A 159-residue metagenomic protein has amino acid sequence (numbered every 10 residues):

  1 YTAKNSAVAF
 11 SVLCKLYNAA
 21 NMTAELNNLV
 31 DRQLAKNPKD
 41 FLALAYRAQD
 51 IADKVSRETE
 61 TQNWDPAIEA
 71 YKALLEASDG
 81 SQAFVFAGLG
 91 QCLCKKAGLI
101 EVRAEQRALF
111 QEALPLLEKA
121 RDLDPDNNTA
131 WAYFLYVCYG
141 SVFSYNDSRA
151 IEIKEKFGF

Functional and structural regions predicted by a protein language model:
Y1, R32-Q33, A73-L74, A120 (+1 more regions): Canonical positions in the second alpha-helix
T2-N5, P38-K39, K72, E76-S81 (+1 more regions): Short coil turns that delineate tetratricopeptide repeat
V12-K15, Y46, F84, G88 (+2 more regions): Canonical tetratricopeptide repeat
A19-N21, A48-T61, G90, K95-E105 (+1 more regions): Short coil/turn linking the two alpha-helices of tandem helical-hairpin repeats
Q111, P115, K119-F159: Terminal, low-structured helical/coil segments at or just beyond the last alpha-helical repeat
